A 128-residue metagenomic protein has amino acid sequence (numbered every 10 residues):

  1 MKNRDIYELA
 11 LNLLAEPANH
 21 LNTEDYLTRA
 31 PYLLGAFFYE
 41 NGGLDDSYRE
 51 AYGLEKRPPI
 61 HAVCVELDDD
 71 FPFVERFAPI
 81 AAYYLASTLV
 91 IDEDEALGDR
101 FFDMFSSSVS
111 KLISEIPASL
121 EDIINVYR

Functional and structural regions predicted by a protein language model:
M1-L67, S110-R128: Conserved short "hinge" loops at termini or chain/domain junctions
D25, D70-I80: Structural motif
A30, G98-F101: Hydrophobic packing residues in well-ordered alpha-helices of helical domains and bundles
D46, E50, V90-D99: Short, solvent-exposed secondary-structure capping/transition elements
D68-D69, L85: Juxtamembrane helix-loop boundaries in multi-pass membrane proteins
P79-D92: Short, hydrophobic/amphipathic alpha-helical patches that form generic packing surfaces within helical domains
F101-I113: Short secondary-structure subsegments characteristic of cysteine-rich extracellular domains
